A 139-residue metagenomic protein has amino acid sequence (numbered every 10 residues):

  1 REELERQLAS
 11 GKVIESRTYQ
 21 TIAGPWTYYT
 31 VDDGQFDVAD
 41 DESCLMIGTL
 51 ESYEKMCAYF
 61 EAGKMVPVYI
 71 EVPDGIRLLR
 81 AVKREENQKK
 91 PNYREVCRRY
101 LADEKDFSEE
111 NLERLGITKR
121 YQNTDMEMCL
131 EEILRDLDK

Functional and structural regions predicted by a protein language model:
R1, V72, Q122-D125: Active-site donor-binding loop signature of nucleotide-sugar glycosyltransferases
R1-C44, G48-S52: ATP-dependent small-molecule kinase phosphotransfer cores that center on conserved nucleotide phosphate-binding segments
V13-S16, M65-Y69, T118-R120: Conserved beta-strand scaffold positions in the cores of enzyme catalytic domains, especially in NTP/NDP-utilizing
G34-A39, A58-G63, N111-R114: Conserved catalytic network of the ASCE P-loop NTPase/AAA+ motor domain
S43-T49, F60-R84: Conserved phosphate-donor/acceptor-positioning beta-strand/loop module used by diverse small-molecule
Y53, F60, I76, Q88 (+1 more regions): Ras-like small GTPase catalytic G-domain
E54-K55, G75-A81, C129-E132: Switch/connector loops and helix/strand junctions flanking conserved nucleotide-binding motifs in nucleotide-processing
E86-D138: Small-molecule kinase domains that catalyze NTP-dependent phosphoryl transfer to phosphate-bearing small molecules
